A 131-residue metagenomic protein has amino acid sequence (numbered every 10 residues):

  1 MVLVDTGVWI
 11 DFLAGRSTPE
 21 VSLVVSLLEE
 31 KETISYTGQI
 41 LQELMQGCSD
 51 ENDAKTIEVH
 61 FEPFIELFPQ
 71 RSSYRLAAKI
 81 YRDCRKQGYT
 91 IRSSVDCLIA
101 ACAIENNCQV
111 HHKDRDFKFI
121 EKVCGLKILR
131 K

Functional and structural regions predicted by a protein language model:
M1, A100, I104-K131: Acidic, PIN/NYN-like endoribonuclease modules and their adjacent C-terminal/linker elements
M1-Y36, Q46-V59: Short, well-structured N-terminal submotif of metal-dependent ribonuclease cores
D5, T37, R92-S93, D114 (+1 more regions): Histidine- and aromatic-rich ligand-binding microenvironments
D5-T6, L44, A77, A103: Generic structural signal for small/hydrophobic residues in well-ordered secondary structure, especially within
W9-I10, L41-L44, F117: A generic structural signal for short hydrophobic patches within well-formed alpha-helices
V21, T37, L41, A54-I57 (+2 more regions): A general structural signal for well-ordered alpha-helical segments in protein cores
E51-K55, C84-R85, K127-K131: Short, hinge-like loop/turn segments at secondary-structure boundaries
E66-H111: Active-site neighborhoods of divalent-metal-dependent phosphate/nucleic-acid chemistry enzymes
